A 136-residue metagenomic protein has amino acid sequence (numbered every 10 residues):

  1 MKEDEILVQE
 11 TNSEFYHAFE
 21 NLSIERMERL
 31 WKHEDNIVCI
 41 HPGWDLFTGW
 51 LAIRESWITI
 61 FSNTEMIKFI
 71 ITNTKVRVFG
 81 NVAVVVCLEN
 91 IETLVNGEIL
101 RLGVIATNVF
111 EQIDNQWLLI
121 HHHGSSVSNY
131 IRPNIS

Functional and structural regions predicted by a protein language model:
K2-K32, N36-S136: A beta-strand edge to alpha-helix "cap/lid" segment located at domain peripheries
